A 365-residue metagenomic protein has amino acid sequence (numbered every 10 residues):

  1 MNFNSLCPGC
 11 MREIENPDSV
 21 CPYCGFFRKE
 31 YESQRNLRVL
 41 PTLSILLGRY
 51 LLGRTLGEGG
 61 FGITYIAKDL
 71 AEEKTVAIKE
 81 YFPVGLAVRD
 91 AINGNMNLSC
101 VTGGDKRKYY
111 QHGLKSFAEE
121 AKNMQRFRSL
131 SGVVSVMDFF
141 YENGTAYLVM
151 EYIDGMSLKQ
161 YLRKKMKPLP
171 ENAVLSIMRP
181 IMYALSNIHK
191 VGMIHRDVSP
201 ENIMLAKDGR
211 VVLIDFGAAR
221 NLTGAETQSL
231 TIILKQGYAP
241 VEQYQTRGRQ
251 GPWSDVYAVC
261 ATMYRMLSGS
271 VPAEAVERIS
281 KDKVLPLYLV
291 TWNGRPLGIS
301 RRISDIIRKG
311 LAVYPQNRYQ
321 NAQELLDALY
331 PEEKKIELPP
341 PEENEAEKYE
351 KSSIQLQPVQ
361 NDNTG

Functional and structural regions predicted by a protein language model:
G53-G59, T64: Protein kinase glycine-rich loop
V88-R126: AlphaC helix of the eukaryotic protein kinase fold
D138-F139: Activation-segment/catalytic-loop signature of the eukaryotic protein kinase fold
N143-S157, Y161: Conserved short submotifs of the Hanks-type protein kinase catalytic core that shape the nucleotide-binding pocket
I177-M178: Activation segment signature within eukaryotic-like protein kinase domains
I181-M193: Protein kinase catalytic-loop region centered on the HRD/HxD motif
G237-L338: C-terminal lobe helix-coil module of Hanks-type protein kinase domains
